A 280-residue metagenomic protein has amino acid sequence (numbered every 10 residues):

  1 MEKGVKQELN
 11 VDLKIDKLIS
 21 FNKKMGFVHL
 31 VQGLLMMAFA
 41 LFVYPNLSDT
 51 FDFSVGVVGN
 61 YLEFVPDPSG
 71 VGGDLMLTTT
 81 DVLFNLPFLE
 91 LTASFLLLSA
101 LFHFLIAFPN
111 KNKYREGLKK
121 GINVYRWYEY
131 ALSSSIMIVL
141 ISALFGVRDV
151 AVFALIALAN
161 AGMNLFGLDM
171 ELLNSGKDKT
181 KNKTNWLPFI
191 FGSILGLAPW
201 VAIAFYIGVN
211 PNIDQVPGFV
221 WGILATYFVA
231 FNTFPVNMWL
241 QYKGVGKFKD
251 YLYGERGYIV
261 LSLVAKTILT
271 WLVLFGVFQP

Functional and structural regions predicted by a protein language model:
K3-F27, V31-N123, S134-P280: Polytopic alpha-helical membrane-helix bundles and their juxtamembrane interface segments in multi-pass membrane
